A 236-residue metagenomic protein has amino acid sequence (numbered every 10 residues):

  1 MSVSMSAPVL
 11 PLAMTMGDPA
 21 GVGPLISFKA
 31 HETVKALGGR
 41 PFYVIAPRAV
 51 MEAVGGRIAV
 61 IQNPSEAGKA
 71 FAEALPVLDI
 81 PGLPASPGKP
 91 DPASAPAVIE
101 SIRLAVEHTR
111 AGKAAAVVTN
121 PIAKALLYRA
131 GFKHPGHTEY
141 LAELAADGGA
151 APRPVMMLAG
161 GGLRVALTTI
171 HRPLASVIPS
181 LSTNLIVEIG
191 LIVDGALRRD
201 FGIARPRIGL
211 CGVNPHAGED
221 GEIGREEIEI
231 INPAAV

Functional and structural regions predicted by a protein language model:
M1-E139, N184-V236: Contiguous, glycine/small-aliphatic-enriched amphipathic segments in soluble metabolic enzymes
G55, A145-G149, R172, F201: A broad structural signal for alpha-helix termini and local helix breaks/kinks
P76-V77, P154-M156, V165: Conserved beta-strand scaffold positions in the cores of enzyme catalytic domains, especially in NTP/NDP-utilizing
L127, A146, I170-A175, P179 (+1 more regions): A broad detector of the eukaryotic-type serine/threonine protein kinase catalytic domain
A142-V155, A159: FAD-binding core/adjacent interface of flavoenzyme oxidoreductases
L158-E188: Ligand-binding beta-strand-loop-alpha-helix segment within the catalytic cores of soluble metabolic enzymes
